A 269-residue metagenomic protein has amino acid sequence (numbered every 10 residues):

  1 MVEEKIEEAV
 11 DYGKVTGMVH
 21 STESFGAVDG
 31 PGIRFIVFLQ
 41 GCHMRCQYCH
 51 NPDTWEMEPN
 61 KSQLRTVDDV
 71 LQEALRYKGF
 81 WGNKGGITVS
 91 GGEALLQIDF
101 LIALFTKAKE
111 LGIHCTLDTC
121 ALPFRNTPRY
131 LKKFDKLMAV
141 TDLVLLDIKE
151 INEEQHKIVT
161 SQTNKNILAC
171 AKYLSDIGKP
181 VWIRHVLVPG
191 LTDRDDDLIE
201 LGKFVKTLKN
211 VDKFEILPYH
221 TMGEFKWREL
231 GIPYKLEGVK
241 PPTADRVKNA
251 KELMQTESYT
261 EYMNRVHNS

Functional and structural regions predicted by a protein language model:
M1-V28, W182, L187-S269: Auxiliary Fe-S-binding modules of radical SAM enzymes
Y12, V28-G30, W81, L137: Solvent-exposed alpha-helices and their adjacent loops that cap or buttress functional pockets in soluble metabolic
K14-V15, S21-R65: Canonical Radical SAM [4Fe-4S] cluster-binding loop centered on the CxxxCxxC motif and its immediate flanking residues
M44, Y48, N83, Q162 (+3 more regions): Short, well-ordered coil loops that connect the C-terminus of an alpha-helix to the N-terminus of a beta-strand
D53-K61, K157-T163, G231-K240: Short glycine-enriched, charge-decorated loop/helix-capping segments at active-site entrances that position
P59-Y77: Extended, non-globular alpha-helical segments
L71-G79, N83-G86, G91, L95-M222 (+1 more regions): Conserved AdoMet/S-adenosylmethionine-binding subsite of the radical SAM
